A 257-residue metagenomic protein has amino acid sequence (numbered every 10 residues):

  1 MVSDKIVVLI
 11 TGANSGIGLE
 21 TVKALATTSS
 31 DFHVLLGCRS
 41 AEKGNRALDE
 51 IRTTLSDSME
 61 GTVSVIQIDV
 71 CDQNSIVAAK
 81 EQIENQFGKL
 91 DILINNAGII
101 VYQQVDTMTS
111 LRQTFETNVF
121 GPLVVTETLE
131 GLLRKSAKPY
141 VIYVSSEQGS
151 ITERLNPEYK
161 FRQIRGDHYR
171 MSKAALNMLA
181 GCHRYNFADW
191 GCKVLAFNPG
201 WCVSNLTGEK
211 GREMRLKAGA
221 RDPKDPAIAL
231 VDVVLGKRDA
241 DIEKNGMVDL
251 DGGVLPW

Functional and structural regions predicted by a protein language model:
N14-S15: Conserved glycine-rich cofactor-binding loop
T28-R46: Conserved glycine-rich Rossmann-like NAD(P)H-binding loop of the short-chain dehydrogenase/reductase
A41-E42, I66-A78, M108: The beta1-alpha1 cofactor-binding region of Rossmann-like NAD(H)/NADP(H)-dependent oxidoreductases
S56-S64, E81-N95, V101-Y102, D239: A glycine-rich helix->loop->beta "capping" turn within Rossmann-like NAD(P)(H)-dependent oxidoreductase domains
S64, A78-N85, T109-E116: Active-site Tyr-X3-Lys motif and surrounding loop/helix of classical short-chain dehydrogenase/reductase
I99-F115, R134-D189, W201: Catalytic loop of short-chain dehydrogenase/reductase
D189, A196, E209-W257: C-terminal helical subdomain
